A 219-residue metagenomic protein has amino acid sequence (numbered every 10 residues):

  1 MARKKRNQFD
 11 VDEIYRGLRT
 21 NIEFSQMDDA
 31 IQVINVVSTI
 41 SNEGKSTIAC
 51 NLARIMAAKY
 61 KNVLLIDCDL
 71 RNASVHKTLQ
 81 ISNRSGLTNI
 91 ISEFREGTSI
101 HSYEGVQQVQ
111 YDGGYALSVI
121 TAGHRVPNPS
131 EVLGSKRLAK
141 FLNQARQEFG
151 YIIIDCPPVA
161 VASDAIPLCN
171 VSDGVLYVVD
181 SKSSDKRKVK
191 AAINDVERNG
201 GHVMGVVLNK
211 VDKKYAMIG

Functional and structural regions predicted by a protein language model:
M1-E23, K210, G219: Acidic-aromatic/histidine active-site loop/patch
A2-N7, R84-E96, H124-G134, V178 (+1 more regions): Flexible beta-alpha connector loops of hexameric P-loop NTPases
K4-R6, D10, Y60-V119: Phosphate-binding loop that captures ATP/GTP phosphates
Q8-V11, S130-G219: Conserved catalytic-core segment of NTP-binding enzymes
D10-L79: Walker A/P-loop phosphate-binding motif and the immediately C-terminal alpha-helix
Y15, A49, R84-L87, V189: A general structural signal for well-ordered alpha-helical segments in protein cores
L18, V36, D67-D69, I90 (+5 more regions): Residue-level signature of catalytic and energy-coupling elements of molecular machines, predominantly ATP/GTP-dependent
E23, M27, A57, Q80 (+5 more regions): Signal for well-folded cores of large energy- and translation-related assemblies
